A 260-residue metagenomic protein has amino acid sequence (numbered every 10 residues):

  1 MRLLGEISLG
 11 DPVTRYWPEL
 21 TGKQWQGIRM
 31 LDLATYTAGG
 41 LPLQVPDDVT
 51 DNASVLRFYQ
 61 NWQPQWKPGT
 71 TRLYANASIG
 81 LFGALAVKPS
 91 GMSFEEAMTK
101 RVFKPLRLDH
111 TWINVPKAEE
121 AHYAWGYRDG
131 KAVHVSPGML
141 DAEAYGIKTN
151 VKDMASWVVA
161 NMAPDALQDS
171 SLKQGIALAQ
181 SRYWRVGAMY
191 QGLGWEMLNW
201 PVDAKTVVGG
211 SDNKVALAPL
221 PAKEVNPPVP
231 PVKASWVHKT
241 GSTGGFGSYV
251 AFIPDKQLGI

Functional and structural regions predicted by a protein language model:
M1, V13, L33-A34: Hydrophobic/aromatic pocket-lining and membrane-interface residues
M1-G10, I79-V87, Q257: Active-site SXXK
S8-K23, K104-L106: Short, glycine/proline-biased beta-turn/loop segments that scaffold the active-site neighborhood
K23-G244, S248: Short, surface-exposed loop or secondary-structure junction motifs that flank catalytic or metal-binding residues
G247-F252, K256-I260: Short, well-ordered beta-strand elements
